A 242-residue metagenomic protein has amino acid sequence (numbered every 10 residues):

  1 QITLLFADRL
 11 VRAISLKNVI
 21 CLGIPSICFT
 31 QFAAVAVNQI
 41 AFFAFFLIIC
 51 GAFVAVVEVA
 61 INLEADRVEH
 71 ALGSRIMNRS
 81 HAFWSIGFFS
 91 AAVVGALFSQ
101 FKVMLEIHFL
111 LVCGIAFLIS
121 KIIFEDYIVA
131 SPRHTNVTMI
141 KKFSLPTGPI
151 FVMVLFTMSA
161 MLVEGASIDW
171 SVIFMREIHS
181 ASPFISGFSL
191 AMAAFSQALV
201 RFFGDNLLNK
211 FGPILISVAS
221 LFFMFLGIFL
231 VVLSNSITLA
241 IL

Functional and structural regions predicted by a protein language model:
I2-N38: Conserved MFS/SLC helix-loop-helix module at the cytosolic interface between two early adjacent transmembrane helices
I2-S15, S99, V200-P213: Helix-to-loop junctions at the C-terminal end of transmembrane segments in multipass secondary transporters
N18-F32, L215-L230: Structural signature of the two symmetry-related core transmembrane helices
A36-A41, S180, L233-N235: Helix-breaking motifs and short loop linkers at transmembrane-helix boundaries and internal kinks in secondary membrane
I48-A52, T147-V163: Pair of pore-lining "gating" transmembrane helices in MFS-fold secondary transporters
I48-F83: Cytoplasmic helix-loop-helix junction between adjacent transmembrane helices in 12-TM secondary transporters
E106-F124: Symmetry-related core transmembrane helices of the 12-TM Major Facilitator Superfamily/SLC fold
D169-I185: Short amphipathic helix-loop junctions that connect adjacent transmembrane helices in Major Facilitator Superfamily/SLC
